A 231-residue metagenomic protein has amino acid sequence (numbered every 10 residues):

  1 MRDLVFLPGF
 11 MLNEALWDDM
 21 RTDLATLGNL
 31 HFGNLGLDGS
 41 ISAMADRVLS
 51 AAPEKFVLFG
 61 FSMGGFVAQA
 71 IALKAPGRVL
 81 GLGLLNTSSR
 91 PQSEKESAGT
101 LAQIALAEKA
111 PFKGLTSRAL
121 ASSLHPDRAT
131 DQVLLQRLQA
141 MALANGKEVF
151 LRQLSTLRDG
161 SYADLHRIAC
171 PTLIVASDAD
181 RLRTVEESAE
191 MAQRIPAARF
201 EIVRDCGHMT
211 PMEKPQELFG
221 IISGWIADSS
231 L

Functional and structural regions predicted by a protein language model:
M1-D46, F61: Conserved HGGG/HGGXW glycine-rich cap/lid loop of the alpha/beta-hydrolase fold
L58-G60, L85: Short beta-strand immediately N-terminal to the catalytic nucleophile in serine-hydrolase-like folds
G60-G64, A68: Gly/Ala-rich beta-loop-alpha elbow adjacent to hydrolase catalytic centers
L73-K74, R78-T116: Flexible "cap/lid" loop of the alpha/beta hydrolase fold
Q92-K95, A110-R167: Conserved alpha/beta-hydrolase catalytic His-Asp/Glu region
I168, I174-A176, D180: Short beta-strand/loop motif that positions the catalytic acidic residue of the alpha/beta-hydrolase fold
R181-E187: Conserved alpha/beta-hydrolase "acid-adjacent" motif
C206-F219: Catalytic histidine-centered segment of alpha/beta-hydrolase-like enzymes
